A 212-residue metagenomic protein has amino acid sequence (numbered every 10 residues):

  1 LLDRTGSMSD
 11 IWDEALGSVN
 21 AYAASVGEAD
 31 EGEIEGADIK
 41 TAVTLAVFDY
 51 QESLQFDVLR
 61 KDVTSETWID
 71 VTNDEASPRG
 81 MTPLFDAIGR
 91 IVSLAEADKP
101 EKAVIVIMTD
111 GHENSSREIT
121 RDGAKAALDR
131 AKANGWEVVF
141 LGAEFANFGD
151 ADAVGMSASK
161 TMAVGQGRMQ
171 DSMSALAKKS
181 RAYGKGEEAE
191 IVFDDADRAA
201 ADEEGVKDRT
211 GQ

Functional and structural regions predicted by a protein language model:
L1-Q212: Acidic, low-complexity intrinsically disordered regions
